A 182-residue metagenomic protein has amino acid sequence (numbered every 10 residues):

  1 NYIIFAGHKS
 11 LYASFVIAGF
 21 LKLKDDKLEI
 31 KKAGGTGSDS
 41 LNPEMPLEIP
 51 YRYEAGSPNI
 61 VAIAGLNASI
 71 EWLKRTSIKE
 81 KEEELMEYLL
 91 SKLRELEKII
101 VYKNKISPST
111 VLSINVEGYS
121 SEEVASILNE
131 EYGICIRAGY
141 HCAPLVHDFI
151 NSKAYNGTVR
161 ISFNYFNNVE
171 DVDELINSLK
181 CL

Functional and structural regions predicted by a protein language model:
N1-L182: Pyridoxal 5′-phosphate
